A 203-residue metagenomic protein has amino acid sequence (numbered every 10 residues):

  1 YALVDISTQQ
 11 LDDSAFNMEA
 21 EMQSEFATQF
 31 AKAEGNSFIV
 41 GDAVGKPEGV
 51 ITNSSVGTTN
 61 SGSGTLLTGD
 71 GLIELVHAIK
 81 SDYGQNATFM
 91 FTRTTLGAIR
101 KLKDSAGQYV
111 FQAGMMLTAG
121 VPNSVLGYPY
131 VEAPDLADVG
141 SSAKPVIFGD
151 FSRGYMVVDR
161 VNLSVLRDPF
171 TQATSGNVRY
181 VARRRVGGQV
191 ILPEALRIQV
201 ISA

Functional and structural regions predicted by a protein language model:
Y1-A203: Structured, hydrophobic secondary-structure cores that serve as assembly/anchoring elements
